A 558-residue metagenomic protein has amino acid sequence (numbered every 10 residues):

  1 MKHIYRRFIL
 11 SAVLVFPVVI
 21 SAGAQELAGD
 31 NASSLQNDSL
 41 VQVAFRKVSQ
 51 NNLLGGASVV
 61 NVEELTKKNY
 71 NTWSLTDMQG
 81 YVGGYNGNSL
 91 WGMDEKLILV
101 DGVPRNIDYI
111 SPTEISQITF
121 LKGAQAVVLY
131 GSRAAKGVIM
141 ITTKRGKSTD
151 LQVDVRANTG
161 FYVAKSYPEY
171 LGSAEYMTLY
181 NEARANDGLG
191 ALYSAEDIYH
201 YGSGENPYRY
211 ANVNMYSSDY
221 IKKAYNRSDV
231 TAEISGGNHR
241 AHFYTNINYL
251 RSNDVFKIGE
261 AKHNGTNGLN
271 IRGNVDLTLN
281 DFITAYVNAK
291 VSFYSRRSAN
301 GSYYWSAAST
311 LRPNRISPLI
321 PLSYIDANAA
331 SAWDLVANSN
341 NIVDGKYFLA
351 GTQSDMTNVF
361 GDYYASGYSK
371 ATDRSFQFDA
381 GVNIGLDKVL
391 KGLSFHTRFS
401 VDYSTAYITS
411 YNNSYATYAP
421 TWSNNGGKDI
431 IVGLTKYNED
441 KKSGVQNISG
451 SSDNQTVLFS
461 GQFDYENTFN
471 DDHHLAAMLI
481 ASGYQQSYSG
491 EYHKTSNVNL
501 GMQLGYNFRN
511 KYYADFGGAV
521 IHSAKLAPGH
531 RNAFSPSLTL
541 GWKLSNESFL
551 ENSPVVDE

Functional and structural regions predicted by a protein language model:
K2-H3, R7-S11, A22-V41, F45-L97 (+3 more regions): Membrane-proximal, glycine/serine-rich, low-complexity loop/turn segments characteristic of large bacterial
G146-V153, G236-F243, N253-V255, L277-V287 (+5 more regions): Secondary-structure transition into beta-strands, especially the periplasmic turns and strand N-termini that construct
N158-A164, L250-D254, S292-S298, R398-A406 (+4 more regions): Structural signature of outer-membrane beta-barrel domains
Y170-M177, A261-T266, S302-R312, S410-T421 (+2 more regions): Flexible, surface-exposed loop regions and adjacent strand-edge segments of Gram-negative outer-membrane beta-barrel
K222-H242, I247-Y249, N288-K290, D344-Y411 (+5 more regions): Outer-membrane beta-barrel transmembrane strands
F256-I258, R272, G361-S366, D440-I448 (+2 more regions): Glycine- and acidic
N280, I448-S460, E466-T468, D472-E558: Structural signature of Gram-negative outer-membrane beta-barrels, strongest in the C-terminal barrel of TonB-dependent
